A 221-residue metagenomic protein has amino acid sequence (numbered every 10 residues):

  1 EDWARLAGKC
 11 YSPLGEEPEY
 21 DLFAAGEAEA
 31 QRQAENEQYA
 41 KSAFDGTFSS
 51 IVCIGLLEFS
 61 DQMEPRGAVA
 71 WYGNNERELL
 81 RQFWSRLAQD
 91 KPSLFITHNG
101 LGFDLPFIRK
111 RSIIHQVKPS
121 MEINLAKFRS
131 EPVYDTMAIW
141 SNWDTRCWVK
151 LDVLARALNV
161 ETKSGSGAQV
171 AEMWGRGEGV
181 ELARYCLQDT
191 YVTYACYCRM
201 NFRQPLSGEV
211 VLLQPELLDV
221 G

Functional and structural regions predicted by a protein language model:
E1-K110, E172: Conserved non-catalytic scaffold segment of RNase H-like nuclease domains
S49-G73, P92-R184, Q188-G221: Metal-dependent phosphoesterase core characteristic of DEDDh/y 3'-5' exonuclease domains
